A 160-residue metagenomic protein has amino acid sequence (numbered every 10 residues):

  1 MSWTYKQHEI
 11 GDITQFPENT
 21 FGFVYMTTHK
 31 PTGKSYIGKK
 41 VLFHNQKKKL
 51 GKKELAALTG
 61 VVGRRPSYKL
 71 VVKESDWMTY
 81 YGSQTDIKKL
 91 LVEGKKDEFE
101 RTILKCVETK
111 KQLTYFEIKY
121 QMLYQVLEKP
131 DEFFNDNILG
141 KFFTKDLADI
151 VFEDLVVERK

Functional and structural regions predicted by a protein language model:
M1-G51, I150-K160: GIY-YIG nuclease catalytic motif and its immediate N-terminal context
E18-T20, G94, K129: Short, surface-exposed loop/turn motifs at beta-strand boundaries within globular domains
K40-K110: Conserved short loop/helix modules at catalytic or binding sites in compact beta-alpha or helix-hairpin-helix contexts
V107-E108, L127-D131: Short, polar/flexible loop-turn hinges at active-site or ligand-entry regions and domain interfaces
K119-K129: Short arginine-rich
K129-G140: Short, flexible loop/turn segments with low-complexity composition
G140-E153: IQ-motif-like calmodulin-binding regions
